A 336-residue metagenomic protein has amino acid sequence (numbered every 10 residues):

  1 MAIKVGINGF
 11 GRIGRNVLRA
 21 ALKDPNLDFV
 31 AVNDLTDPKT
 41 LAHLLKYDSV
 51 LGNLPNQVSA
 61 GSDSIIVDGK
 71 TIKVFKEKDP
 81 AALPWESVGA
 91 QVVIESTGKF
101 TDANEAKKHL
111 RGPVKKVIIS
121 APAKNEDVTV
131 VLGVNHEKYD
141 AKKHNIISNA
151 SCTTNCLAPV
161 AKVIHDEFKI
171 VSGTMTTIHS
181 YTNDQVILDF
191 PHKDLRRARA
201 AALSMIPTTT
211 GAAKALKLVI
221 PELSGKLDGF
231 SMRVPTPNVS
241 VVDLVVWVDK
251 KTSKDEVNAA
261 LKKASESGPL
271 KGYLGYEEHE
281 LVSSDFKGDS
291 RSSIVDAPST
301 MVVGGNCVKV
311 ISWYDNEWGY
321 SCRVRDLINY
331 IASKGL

Functional and structural regions predicted by a protein language model:
M1-A198, V302, D326, K334-G335: N-terminal Rossmann-like NAD(P) cofactor-binding subdomain of oxidoreductases, focused on the glycine-rich
N8, R12, T36-K39, V88 (+13 more regions): Conserved active-site and cofactor/substrate-binding residues in soluble primary-metabolism enzymes
R12, N16, A20, H43 (+8 more regions): Alpha-helical scaffold segments in soluble metabolic enzymes
L22-N26, K162-I170, S180-N183, T210 (+5 more regions): Generic secondary-structure signature for well-ordered alpha-helical cores
I65, V130-L132, I146, L188 (+5 more regions): Short clusters of hydrophobic/aromatic residues that line enzyme substrate/ligand-binding pockets
K143-H144, A200-A202, V239-D243, C307-K309: Short, solvent-exposed beta-strand edge segments and adjacent coil->beta transition regions
H165-D166, I170-P237: Acidic, glycine-rich segments within the central catalytic cores of soluble metabolic enzymes that bind/position
G229, V241, V245-L336: C-terminal active-site/capping subdomain that shapes the small-molecule cofactor and substrate pocket of enzyme
